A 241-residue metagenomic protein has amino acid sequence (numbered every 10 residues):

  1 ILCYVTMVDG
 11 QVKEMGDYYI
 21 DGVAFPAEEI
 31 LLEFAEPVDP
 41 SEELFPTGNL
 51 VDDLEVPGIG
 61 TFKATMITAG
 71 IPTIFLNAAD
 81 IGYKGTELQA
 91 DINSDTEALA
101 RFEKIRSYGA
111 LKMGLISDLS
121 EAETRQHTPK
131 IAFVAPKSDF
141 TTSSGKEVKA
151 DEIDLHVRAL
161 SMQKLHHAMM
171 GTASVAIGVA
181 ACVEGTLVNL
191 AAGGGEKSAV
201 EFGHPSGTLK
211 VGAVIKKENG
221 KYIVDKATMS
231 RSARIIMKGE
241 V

Functional and structural regions predicted by a protein language model:
I1-V241: Non-transmembrane, aqueous-exposed alpha-helical and coiled segments at domain scale
